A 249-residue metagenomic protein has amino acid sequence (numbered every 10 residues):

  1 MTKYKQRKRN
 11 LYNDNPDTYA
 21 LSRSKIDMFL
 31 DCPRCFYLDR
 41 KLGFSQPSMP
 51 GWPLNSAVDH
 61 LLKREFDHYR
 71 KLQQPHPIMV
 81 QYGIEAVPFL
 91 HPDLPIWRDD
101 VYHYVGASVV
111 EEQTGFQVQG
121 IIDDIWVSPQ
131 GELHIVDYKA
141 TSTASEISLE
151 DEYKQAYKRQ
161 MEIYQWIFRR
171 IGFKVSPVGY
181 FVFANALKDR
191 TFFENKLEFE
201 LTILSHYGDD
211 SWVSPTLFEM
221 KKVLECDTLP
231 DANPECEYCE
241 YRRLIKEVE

Functional and structural regions predicted by a protein language model:
M1-E132: Metal-dependent nuclease catalytic cores that hydrolyze phosphodiester bonds in DNA/RNA, characterized by
C35, R242-I245: Cys/His-rich metal-chelating microdomains
G43-F44, E247-E249: Short cysteine/histidine-rich zinc-coordinating motifs and their immediately flanking basic loops
S48-P50, S148-D151, D227: Short, polar/flexible loop-turn hinges at active-site or ligand-entry regions and domain interfaces
M49, Y180-V182, C239, K246: Catalytic phosphate/metal-binding cores of nucleic-acid and nucleotide-processing enzymes, i.e., regions that mediate
P75-I78, R170-P177, K222-D231: Surface-exposed helix-capping loop/turn segments at secondary-structure junctions
D100-P215: Mg2+/Mn2+-dependent nuclease catalytic core
T202-R242: Polybasic (Lys/Arg-rich)
